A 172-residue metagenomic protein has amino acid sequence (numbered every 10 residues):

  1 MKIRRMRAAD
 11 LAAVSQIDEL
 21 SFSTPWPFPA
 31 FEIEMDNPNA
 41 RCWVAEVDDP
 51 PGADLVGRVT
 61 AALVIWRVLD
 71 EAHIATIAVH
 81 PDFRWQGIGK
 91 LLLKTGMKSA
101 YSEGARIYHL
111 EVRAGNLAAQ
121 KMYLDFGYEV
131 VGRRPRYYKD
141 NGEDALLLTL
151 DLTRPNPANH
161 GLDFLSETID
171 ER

Functional and structural regions predicted by a protein language model:
R5-R84, L93-E103, D151-P155, G161-R172: Acetyl-CoA-dependent GNAT
N39, D70, N116, Y138-D144: Short acidic/glycine-enriched loop/turn segments that link adjacent beta-strands
T76, H80-K94, Y101-E103, I107 (+3 more regions): Conserved glycine-rich acetyl-CoA-binding loop
Q86, K90, P135, L146 (+1 more regions): Acyl-donor (CoA/ACP) binding surface of acyl/acetyltransferases
E111, L124, E129-L146: Conserved catalytic-core motifs of GNAT/GCN5-like acyltransferases
